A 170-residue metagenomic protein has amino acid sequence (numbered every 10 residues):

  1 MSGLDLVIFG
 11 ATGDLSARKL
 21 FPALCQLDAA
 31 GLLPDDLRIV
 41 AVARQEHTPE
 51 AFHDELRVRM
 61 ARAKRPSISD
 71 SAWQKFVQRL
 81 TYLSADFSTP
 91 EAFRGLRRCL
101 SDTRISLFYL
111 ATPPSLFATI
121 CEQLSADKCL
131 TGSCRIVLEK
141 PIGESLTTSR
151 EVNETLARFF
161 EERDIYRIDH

Functional and structural regions predicted by a protein language model:
L4, D35-V40, A72, F76-Q78 (+3 more regions): Residue-level recognition of the N-termini of beta-strands and the immediately preceding loop/turn
L6-I8, R38-Q45, R79-A85, Y109-A111 (+1 more regions): Extended hydrophobic secondary-structure segments that form protein cores and membrane-embedded regions
T12: N-terminal Rossmann NAD(P)H-binding glycine-rich loop of SDR-like oxidoreductase domains
A17-L32: Histidine-anchored nucleotide/phosphate-binding helix
A29-T81: Glycine-rich phosphate-binding loop and adjoining beta1-alpha1-beta2 segment of Rossmann-like nucleotide-binding folds
A63-S106, L110, S125, C129: A structured beta-alpha segment of the ubiquitous adenosine-cofactor-binding alpha/beta core
S88-E91, G95, S106, P114-I136 (+1 more regions): Rossmann-fold NAD(P)-binding glycine/threonine-rich loop
